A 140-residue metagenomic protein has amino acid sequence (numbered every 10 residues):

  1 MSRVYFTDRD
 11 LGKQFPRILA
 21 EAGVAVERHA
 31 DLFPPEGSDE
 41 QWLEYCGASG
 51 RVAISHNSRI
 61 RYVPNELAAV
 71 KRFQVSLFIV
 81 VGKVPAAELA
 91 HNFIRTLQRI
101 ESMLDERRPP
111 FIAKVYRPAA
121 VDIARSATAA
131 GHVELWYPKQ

Functional and structural regions predicted by a protein language model:
S2-V4: Extreme N-terminal starter segment of soluble prokaryotic enzymes
F6-V52: N-terminal first-folded block
T7, R17-A25, S49, R59 (+4 more regions): Intrinsic disorder
E27, I54, S76-F78, A113-K114: Hydrophobic/aromatic beta-strand patches that form the interior of the parallel beta-sheet core in alpha/beta enzyme
H29-E36, S58-R59, V81-P85: Short, acidic/turn-prone active-site loops that include or flank metal/cofactor- and phosphate-binding residues
G47-E66: Acidic, metal-binding active-site segment of PIN/NYN-like and related structure-specific nucleases
R61-R99: Mid-chain, well-packed structural core segment of small domains
E101-Q140: Charged phosphate-binding loop/patch that engages nucleotide di/tri-phosphates or the phosphate backbone of nucleic
